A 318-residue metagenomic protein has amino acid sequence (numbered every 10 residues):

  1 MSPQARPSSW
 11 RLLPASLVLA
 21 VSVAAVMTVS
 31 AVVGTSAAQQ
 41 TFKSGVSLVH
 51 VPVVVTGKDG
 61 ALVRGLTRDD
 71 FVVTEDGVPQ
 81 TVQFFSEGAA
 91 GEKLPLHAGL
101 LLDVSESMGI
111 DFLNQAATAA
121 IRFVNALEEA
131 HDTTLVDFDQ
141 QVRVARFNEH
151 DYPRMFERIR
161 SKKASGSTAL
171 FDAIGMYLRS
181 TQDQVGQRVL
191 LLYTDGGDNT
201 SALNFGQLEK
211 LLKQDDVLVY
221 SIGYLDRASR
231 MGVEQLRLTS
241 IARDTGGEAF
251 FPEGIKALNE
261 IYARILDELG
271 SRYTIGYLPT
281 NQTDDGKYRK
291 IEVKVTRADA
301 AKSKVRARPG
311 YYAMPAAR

Functional and structural regions predicted by a protein language model:
M1-P14: N-terminal secretory signal peptides that target proteins for export/translocation
P14-A31: Bacterial N-terminal signal peptides
A31-R318: Scaffold/interface architecture of coatomer-like assemblies
